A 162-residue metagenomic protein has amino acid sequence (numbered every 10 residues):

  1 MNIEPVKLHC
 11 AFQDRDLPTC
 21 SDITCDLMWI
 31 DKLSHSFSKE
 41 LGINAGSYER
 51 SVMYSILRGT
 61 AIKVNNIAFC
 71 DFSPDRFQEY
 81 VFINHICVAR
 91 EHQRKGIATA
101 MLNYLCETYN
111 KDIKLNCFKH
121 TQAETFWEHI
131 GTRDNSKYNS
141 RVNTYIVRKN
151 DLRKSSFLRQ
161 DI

Functional and structural regions predicted by a protein language model:
M1-S47: Short amphipathic alpha-helix that is part of the acyltransferase structural core
R50-F69: Conserved beta-hairpin
S73-D75: Short beta-strand micro-motifs enriched in acidic
Q78-R90: Conserved acetyl-CoA binding element of GNAT-fold acetyltransferases
V88, R94-E107: Conserved acetyl-CoA-binding loop-helix of GNAT-fold acetyltransferases
E107-H120: Conserved GNAT acetyl-CoA-binding A-motif
K119-T121, R133, K137-I162: C-terminal "cap" of GNAT-fold acetyltransferases
W127: Conserved active-site tyrosine of GNAT-family acetyltransferases
